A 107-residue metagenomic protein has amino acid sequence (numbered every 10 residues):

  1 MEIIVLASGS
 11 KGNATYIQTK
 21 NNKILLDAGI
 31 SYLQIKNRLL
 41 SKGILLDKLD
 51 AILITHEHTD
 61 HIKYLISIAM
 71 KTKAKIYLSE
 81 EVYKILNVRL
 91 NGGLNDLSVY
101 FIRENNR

Functional and structural regions predicted by a protein language model:
M1-K42: Conserved beta-strand hairpin/beta-sheet module of binuclear metal-dependent hydrolase folds, prominently
G9-G12, K73-K75, N105: Glycine-centered flexibility motif
A14-T15, H56-H58, R107: Short, solvent-exposed polar/charged micro-motifs at secondary-structure junctions
T19, K71, L94-D96: Short, well-ordered coil/turn elements that cap or connect secondary structure elements
L33-V82: Active-site metal-binding motif and surrounding structural segment of the metallo-beta-lactamase
E80-R107: Metallo-beta-lactamase
